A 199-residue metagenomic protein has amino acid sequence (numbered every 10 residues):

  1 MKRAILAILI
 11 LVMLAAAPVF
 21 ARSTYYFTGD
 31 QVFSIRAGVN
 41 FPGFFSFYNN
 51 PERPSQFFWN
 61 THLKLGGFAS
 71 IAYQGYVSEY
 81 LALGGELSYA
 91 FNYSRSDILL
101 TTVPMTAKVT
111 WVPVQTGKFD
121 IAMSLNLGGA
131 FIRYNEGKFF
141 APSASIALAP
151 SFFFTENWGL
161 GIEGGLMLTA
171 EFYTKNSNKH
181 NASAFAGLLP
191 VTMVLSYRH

Functional and structural regions predicted by a protein language model:
M1-G29: Cleavable N-terminal export/targeting peptides
F20-G75, Y134-G137, P190-H199: Short glycine/proline- and aromatic-enriched beta-strand/turn motifs that initiate or cap beta-hairpins
Y25-I35, E79-L83, G117-M123, E156-I162 (+1 more regions): Outer-envelope beta-barrel architecture signal
Y26, P42-N49, F57-N60, I146-H199: Predominantly the C-terminal beta-signal and adjacent terminal strand-loop region of outer-membrane beta-barrel
G29-Q31, L63-G67, L99-M105, F119 (+2 more regions): Residues that define the transmembrane beta-barrel architecture of outer-membrane proteins
A37-V39, G67-G75, L87-Y89, M105-W111 (+4 more regions): Residues on the lipid-exposed face of transmembrane beta-strands in outer-membrane beta-barrel proteins
N40-Y48, S88-S96, G128-E136, L168-S177: Sequence/structural signature of outer-membrane beta-barrel proteins
F57-T61, L83-T106: Surface-exposed loop and membrane-interface regions of Gram-negative outer-membrane beta-barrel proteins
